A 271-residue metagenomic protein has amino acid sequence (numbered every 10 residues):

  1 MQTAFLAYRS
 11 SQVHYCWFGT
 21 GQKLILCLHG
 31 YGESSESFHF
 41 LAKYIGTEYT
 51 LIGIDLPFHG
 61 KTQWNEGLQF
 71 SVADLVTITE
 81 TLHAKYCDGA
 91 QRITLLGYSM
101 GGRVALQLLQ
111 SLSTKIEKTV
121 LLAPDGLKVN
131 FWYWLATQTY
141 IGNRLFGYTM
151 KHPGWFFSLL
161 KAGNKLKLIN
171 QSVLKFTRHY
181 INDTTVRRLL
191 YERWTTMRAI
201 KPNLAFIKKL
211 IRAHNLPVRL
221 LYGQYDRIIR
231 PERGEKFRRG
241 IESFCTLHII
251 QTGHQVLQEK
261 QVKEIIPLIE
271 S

Functional and structural regions predicted by a protein language model:
W17-Q63: Conserved HGGG/HGGXW glycine-rich cap/lid loop of the alpha/beta-hydrolase fold
G53-L96: Active-site loop/oxyanion-hole signature of alpha/beta-hydrolase fold enzymes
Q110, K118-M150: Flexible "cap/lid" loop of the alpha/beta hydrolase fold
K151-R212: Conserved alpha/beta-hydrolase catalytic His-Asp/Glu region
F206-K208, L216, R230-R239: Short alpha-helix in the alpha/beta-hydrolase fold that links the catalytic acid
H214, L220-Y222, D226: Short beta-strand/loop motif that positions the catalytic acidic residue of the alpha/beta-hydrolase fold
I228, I250-V262: Catalytic histidine-centered segment of alpha/beta-hydrolase-like enzymes
R233, Q258-E270: Post-His helix in hydrolase/transferase enzymes
